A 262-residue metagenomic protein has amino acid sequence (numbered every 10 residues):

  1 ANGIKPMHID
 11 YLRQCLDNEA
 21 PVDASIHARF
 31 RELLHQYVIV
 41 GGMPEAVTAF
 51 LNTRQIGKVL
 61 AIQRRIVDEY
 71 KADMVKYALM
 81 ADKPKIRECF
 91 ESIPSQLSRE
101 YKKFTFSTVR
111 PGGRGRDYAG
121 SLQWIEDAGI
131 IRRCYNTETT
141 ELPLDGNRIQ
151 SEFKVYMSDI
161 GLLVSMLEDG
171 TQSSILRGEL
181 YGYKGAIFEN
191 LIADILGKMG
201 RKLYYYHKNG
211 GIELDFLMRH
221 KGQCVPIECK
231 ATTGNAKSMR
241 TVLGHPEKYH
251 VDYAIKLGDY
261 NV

Functional and structural regions predicted by a protein language model:
A1-G42: Amphipathic alpha-helical segments of the small helical/lid subdomains adjacent to P-loop NTPase cores
F30, Y118, E189, S238-T241: Amphipathic coiled-coil/heptad-repeat helices and related helical stalk/stem segments that mediate oligomerization
T48-K221: Accessory nucleic acid-recognition modules appended to NTPase machines
Y204-Y205, P226-C229: Short catalytic-loop micro-motif centered on adjacent basic/acidic residues
Q223-V225, Y253: Structural motif
A231-V262: Catalytic cores of nucleic-acid endonucleases
